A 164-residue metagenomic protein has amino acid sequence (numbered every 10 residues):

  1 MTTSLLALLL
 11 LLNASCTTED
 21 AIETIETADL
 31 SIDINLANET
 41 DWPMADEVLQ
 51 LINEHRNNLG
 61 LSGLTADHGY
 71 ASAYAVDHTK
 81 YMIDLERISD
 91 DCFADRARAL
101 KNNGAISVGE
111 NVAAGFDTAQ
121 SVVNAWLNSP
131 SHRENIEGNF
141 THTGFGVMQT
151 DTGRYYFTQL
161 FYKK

Functional and structural regions predicted by a protein language model:
M1-S4: Bacterial N-terminal signal peptides that target proteins for export
L6-L8: Classic N-terminal secretory signal peptides
L11-S15: C-terminal motif of bacterial Sec signal peptides marking the signal peptidase cleavage site
C16-K164: Functional surface patches built around histidine and acidic residues
